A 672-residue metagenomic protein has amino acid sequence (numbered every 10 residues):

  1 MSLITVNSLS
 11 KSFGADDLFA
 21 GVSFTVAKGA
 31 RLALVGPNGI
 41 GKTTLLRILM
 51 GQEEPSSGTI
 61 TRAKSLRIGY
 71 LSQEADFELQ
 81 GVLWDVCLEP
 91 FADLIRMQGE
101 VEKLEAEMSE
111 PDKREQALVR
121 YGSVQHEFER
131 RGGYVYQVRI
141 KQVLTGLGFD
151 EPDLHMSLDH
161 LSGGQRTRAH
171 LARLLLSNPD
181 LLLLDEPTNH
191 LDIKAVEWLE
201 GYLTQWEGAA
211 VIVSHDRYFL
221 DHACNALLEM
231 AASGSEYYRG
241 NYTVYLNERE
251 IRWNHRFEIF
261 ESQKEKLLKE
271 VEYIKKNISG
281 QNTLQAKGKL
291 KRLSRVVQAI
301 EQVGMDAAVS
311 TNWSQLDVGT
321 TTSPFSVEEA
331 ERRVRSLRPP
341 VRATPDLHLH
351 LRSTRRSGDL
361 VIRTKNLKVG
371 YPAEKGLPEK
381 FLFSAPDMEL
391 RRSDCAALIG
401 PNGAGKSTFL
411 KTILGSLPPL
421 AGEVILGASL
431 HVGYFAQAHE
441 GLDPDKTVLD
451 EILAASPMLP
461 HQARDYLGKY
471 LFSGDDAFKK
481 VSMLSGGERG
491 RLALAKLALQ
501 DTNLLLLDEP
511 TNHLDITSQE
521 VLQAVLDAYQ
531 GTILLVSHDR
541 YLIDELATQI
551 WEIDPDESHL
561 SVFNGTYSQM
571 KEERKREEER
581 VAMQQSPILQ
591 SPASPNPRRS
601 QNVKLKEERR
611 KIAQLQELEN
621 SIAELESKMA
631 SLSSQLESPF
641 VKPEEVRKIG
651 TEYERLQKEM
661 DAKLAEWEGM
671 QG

Functional and structural regions predicted by a protein language model:
M1-S262, F325, A330, A343-G672: ABC ATP-binding cassette signature C-motif
P111, I274-A286, I300-A307, L471 (+1 more regions): Short intracellular "coupling" helices and adjacent cytoplasmic loop segments at the cytosolic face of multi-pass
E248-Y273, N277, T283-I300, S336: Intracellular alpha-helical coupling/juxtamembrane segments of multi-pass membrane proteins
V271-K276, N282, R335-L337, L347-T354 (+1 more regions): Alpha-helical coupling/stalk and coiled-coil linker elements that connect catalytic or binding modules and transmit
D306-T344: Charged, glycine/proline-rich intrinsically disordered loops and linkers
